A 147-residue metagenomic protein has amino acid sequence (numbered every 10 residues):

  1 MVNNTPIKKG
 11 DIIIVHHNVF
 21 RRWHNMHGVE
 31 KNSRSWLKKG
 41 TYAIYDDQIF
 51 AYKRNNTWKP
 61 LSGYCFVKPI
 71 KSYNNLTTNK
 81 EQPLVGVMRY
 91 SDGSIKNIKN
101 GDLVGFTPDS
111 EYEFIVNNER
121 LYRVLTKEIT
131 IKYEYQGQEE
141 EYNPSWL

Functional and structural regions predicted by a protein language model:
M1-L147: Acidic-enriched and Gly/Ser
